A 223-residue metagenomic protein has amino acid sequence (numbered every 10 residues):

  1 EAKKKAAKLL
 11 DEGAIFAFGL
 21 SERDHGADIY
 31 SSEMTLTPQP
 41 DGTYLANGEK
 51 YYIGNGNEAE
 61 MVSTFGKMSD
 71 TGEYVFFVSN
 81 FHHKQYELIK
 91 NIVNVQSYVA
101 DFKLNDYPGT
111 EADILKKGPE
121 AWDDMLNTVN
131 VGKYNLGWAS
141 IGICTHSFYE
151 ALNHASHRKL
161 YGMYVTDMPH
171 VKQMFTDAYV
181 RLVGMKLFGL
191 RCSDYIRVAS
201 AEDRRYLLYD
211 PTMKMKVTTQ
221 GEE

Functional and structural regions predicted by a protein language model:
E1-E22, P40-Y44: FAD-binding glycine-rich core of flavoenzymes that anchor FAD
F18, A46-G48, L104, C144 (+1 more regions): Buried hydrophobic positions in well-ordered alpha/beta secondary-structure cores of metabolic enzymes
D24-A27, Y52-N55, N91-V99: Short Gly/Pro-enriched turn/cap motifs at secondary-structure boundaries
M34-T37: A structural signal for short hydrophobic beta-strand segments in well-ordered beta-sheet cores
Q39, Y134-E223: Alpha-helical interface subdomain recognition
T43, N47-Y86: A short core secondary-structure module
H83-Y107: Flexible, small-/acidic-enriched active-site or ligand-binding loops
D101-G132, Y149-T166: A glycine-rich, basic-preceded beta-loop-alpha segment at the flavin cofactor/substrate interface of flavin-utilizing
